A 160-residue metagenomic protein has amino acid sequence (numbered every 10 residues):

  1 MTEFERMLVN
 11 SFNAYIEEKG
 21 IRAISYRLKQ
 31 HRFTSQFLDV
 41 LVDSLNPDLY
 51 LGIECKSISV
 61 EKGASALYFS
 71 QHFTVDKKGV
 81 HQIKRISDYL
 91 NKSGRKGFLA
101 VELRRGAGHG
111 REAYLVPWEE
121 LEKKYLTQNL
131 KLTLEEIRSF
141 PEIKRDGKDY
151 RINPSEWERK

Functional and structural regions predicted by a protein language model:
M1-Q36, D43-N46: Acidic-basic catalytic patches of nuclease active cores, encompassing PD-(D/E)XK and other metal-cofactor nuclease
E5-I21, Y114-K160: Helix-rich interaction surfaces within compact, conserved domain-sized segments that mediate assembly or partner
Q30, L45, C55-I58, E102-R104: Histidine- and/or cysteine-centered catalytic micro-motif in compact active-site loops
S35, E61-A64, A107-H109: Short acidic/glycine-rich loop or secondary-structure boundary segments that cap or lie
S35-F37, N46-G52, H81, K92-G94: Short connector loops at helix/strand junctions that flank enzyme active sites, especially segments positioning acidic
V40-V42, L49-K62: Conserved catalytic cores of phosphodiester-cleaving nucleases, focusing on short active-site segments
I58-R85: Mg2+/Mn2+-dependent nuclease catalytic core
K84-L121: Nucleic-acid nuclease catalytic cores
